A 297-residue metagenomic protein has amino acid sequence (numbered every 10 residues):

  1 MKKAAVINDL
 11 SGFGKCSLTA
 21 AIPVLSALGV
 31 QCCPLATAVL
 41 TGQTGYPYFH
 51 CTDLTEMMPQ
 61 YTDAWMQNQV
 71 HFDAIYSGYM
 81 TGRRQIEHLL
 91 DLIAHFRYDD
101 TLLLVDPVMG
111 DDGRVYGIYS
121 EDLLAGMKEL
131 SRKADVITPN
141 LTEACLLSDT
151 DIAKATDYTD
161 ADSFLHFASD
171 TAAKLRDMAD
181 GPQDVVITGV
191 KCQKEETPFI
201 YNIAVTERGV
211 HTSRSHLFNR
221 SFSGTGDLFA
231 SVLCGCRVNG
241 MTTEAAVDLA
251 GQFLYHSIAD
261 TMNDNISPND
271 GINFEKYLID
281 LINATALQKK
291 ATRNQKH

Functional and structural regions predicted by a protein language model:
M1-V105, M109-G117, I272-Q295: Conserved N-terminal subdomain of the carbohydrate kinase-like
G12, V210-S223: Short pre-catalytic strand/loop immediately N-terminal to key active-site residues, enriched for Gly-Thr
A21, A144, A230-R237, A250: Buried hydrophobic packing segments
I118-H211, M241: Conserved phosphate/ATP/ADP-binding segment of small-molecule kinases
V210-H211, C236-A250: Phosphate-handling active-site elements
R220-T243: Short, small-residue alpha-helix embedded
E244-H297: Charged C-terminal helix
